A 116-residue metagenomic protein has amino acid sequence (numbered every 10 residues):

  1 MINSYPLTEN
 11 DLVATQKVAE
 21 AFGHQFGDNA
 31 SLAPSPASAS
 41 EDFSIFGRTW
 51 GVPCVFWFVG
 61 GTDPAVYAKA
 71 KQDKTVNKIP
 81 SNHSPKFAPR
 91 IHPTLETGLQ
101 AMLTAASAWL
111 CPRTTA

Functional and structural regions predicted by a protein language model:
M1-A116: Metal-dependent amide/peptide-bond hydrolase catalytic core, centered on the "pita-bread" metallohydrolase fold
